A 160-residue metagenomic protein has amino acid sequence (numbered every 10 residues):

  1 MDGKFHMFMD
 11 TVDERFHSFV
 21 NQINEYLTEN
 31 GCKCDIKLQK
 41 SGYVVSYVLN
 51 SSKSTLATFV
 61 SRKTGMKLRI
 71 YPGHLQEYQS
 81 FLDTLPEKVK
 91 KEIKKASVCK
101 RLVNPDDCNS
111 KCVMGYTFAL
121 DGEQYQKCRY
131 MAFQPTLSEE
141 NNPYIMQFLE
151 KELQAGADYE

Functional and structural regions predicted by a protein language model:
M1-E160: Charge-dense, helix-prone N-terminal extensions
